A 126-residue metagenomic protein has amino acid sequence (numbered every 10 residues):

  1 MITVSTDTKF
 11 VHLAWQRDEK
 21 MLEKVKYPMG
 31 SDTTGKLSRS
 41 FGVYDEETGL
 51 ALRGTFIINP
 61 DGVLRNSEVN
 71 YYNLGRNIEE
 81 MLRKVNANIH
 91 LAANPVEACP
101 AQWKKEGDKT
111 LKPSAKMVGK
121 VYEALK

Functional and structural regions predicted by a protein language model:
M1-K126: Chalcogenol-based redox active-site neighborhoods
